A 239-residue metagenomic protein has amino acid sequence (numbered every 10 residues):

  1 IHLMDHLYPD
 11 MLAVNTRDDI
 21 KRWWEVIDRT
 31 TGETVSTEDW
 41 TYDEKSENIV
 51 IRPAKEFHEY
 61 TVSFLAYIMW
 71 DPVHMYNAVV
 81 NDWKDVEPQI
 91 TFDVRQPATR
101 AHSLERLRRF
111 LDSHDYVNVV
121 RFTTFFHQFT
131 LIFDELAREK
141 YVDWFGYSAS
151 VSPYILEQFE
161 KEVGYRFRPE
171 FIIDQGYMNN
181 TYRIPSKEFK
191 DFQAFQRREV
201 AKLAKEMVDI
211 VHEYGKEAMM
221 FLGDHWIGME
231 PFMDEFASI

Functional and structural regions predicted by a protein language model:
I1-S238: Polysaccharide-binding and catalytic clefts of secreted carbohydrate-active enzymes
